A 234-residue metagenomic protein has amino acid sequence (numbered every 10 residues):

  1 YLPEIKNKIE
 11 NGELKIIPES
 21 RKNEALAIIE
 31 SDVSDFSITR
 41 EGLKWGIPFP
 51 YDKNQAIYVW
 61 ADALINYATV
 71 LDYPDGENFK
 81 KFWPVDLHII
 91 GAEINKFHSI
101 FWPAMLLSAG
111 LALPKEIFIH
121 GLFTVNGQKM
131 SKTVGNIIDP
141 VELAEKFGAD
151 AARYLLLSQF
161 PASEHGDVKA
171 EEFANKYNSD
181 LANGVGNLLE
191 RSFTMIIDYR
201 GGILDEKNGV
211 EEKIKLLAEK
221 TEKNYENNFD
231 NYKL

Functional and structural regions predicted by a protein language model:
Y1-D205: Structured secondary-structure scaffolds
E171, R200-K223: Acidic, turn-prone loop/beta-hairpin segments
Y177, L181-G184, L188, V210 (+2 more regions): Amphipathic alpha-helix face/heptad-repeat signature
E226, N231: Aromatic-residue-lined binding/catalytic grooves and analogous aromatic/hydrophobic interfacial grooves in multimeric
